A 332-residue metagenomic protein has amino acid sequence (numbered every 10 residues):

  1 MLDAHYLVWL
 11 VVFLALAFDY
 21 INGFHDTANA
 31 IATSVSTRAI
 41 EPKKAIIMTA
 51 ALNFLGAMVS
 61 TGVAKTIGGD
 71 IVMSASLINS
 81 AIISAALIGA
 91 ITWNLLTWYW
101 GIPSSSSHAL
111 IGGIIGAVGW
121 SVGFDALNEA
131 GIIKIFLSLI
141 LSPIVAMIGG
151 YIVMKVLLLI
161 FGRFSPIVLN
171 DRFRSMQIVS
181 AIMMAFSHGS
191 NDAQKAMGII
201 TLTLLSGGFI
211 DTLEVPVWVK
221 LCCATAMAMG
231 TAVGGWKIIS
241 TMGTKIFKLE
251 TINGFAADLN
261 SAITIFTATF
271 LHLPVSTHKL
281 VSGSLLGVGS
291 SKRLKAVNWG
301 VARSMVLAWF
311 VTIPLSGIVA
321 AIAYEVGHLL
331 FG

Functional and structural regions predicted by a protein language model:
M1-G332: Multi-pass alpha-helical transmembrane bundle typical of ion/small-solute transporters and intramembrane aspartyl
